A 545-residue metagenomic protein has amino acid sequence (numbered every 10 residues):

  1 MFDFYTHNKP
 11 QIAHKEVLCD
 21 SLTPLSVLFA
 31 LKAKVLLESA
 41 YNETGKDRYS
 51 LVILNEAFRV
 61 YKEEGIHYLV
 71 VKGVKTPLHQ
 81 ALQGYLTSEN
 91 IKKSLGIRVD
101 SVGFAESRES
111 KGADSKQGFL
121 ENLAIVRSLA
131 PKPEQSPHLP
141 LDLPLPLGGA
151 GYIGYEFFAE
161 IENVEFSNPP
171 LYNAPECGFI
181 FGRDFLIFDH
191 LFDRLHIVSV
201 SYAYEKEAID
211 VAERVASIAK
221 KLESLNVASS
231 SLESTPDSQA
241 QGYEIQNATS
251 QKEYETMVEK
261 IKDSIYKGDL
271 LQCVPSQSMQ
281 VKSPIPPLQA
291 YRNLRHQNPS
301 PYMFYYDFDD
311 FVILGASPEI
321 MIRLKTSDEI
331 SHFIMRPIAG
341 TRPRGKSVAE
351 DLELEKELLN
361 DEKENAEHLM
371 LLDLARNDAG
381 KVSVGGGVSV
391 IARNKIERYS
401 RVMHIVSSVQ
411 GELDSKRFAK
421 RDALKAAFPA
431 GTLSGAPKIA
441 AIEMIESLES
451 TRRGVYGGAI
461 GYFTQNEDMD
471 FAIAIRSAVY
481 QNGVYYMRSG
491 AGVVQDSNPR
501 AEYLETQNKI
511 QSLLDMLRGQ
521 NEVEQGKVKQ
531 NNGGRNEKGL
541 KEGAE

Functional and structural regions predicted by a protein language model:
M1-E545: Extended alpha-helical targeting/anchoring segments, especially N-terminal organellar/secretory targeting helices
